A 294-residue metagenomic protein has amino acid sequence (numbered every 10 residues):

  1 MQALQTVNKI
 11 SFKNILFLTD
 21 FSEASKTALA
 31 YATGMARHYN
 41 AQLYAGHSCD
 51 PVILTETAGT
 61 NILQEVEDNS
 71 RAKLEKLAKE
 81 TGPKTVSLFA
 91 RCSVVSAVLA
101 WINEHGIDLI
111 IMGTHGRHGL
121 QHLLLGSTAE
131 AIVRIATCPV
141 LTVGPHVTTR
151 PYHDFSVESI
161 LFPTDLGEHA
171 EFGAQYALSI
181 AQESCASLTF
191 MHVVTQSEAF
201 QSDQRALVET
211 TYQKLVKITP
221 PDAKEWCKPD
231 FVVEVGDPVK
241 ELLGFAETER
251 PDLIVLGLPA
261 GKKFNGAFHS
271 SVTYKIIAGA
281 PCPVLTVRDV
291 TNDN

Functional and structural regions predicted by a protein language model:
M1-Q5, S11, A100-T149, G244-N294: Gly/Ser-rich helix-loop-strand patches that form or flank binding pockets for ribonucleotide-derived cofactors
Q2-Q64, E158-D203, P221-K224, K228 (+2 more regions): Small/aliphatic-rich secondary-structure junction motif
L29, T60-E75, R205-V216: Short, surface-exposed alpha-helical segments at coil->helix boundaries
Y39, T81, T128, A136-T137 (+3 more regions): Short, structured coil segments at secondary-structure junctions
Y44-G46, V86-A90, L141, T189-M191 (+2 more regions): General small-molecule cofactor/ligand-binding pocket signal
T81-V86, K224-D230: A short helix-to-beta-strand connector/capping loop
F89-V98, V233-E241: Charged docking surfaces used in two-component/phosphorelay signaling
H146-E158: Intrinsically disordered, low-complexity Ser/Thr-rich linker and spacer segments in cell-wall-related proteins
